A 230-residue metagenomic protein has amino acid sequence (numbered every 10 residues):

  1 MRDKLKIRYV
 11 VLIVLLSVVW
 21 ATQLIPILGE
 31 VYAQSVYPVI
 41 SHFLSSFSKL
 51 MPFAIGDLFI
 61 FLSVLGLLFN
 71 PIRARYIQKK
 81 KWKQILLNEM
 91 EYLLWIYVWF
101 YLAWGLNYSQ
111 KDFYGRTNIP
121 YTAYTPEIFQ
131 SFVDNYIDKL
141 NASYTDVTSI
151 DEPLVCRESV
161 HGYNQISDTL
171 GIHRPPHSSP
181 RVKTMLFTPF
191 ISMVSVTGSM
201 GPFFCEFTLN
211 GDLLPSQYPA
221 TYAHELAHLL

Functional and structural regions predicted by a protein language model:
M1-V11: N-terminal membrane topogenic signal
R2-K4, A74-I77: Membrane-interface capping segments at transmembrane-helix boundaries
L5, L50, A54, K81-E89: Hydrophobic, aromatic-rich alpha-helical transmembrane segments and their membrane-interface anchor motifs
I13-R73: Membrane-embedded alpha-helical segments of integral membrane proteins
P52, Y218-L230: Active-site recognition of the HExxH zinc-binding catalytic motif
I60, V64-I72, K79-G115: Transmembrane alpha-helices and immediately adjacent membrane-cytoplasm interface residues in multi-pass integral
L106-G171, P175: Membrane-interface segments at or immediately adjacent to transmembrane helices that form the boundary between
V147-E206, G211, P215: Auxiliary, metal-adjacent structural segments of Zn-dependent hydrolase domains
